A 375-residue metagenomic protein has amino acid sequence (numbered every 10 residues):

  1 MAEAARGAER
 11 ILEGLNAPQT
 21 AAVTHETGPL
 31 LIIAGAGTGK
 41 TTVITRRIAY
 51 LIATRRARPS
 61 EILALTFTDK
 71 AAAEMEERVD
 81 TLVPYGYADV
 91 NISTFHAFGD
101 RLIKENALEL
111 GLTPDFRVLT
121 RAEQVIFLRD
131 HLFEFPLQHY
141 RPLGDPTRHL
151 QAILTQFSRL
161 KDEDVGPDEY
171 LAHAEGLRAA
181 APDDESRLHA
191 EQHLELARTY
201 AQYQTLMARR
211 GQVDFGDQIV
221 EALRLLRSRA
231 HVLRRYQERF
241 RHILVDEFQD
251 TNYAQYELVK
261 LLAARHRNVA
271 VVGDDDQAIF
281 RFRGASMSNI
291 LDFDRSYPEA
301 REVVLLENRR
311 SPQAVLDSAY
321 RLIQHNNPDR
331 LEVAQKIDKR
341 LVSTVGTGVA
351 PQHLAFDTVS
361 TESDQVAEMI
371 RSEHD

Functional and structural regions predicted by a protein language model:
M1-I11, S343-P351: Conserved adenine-nucleotide phosphate-binding loops and their immediately adjacent elements
A4, L12-T24, G28-A36, T42-I44 (+8 more regions): Conserved helicase NTPase motor core
I32, T38-I44, I48, P298-R301 (+1 more regions): Helicase P-loop NTPase motor core
T42-R58, R78, K260-L262: Walker A/P-loop NTP-binding motif
T54-R58, V83-Y85, R235-Y236, T251 (+4 more regions): Conserved catalytic network of the ASCE P-loop NTPase/AAA+ motor domain
A73-D80, L102: Short amphipathic alpha-helical segment within the helicase RecA-like ATPase core that mediates nucleic-acid
Y87-V90, A107-Q212, G216, F240 (+4 more regions): ATP-hydrolysis module of ASCE/P-loop NTPase motor domains, specifically the Walker B Asp-Glu catalytic pair
T94: Conserved functional hotspots that engage anionic ligands or polymers and/or phospholipid headgroups
